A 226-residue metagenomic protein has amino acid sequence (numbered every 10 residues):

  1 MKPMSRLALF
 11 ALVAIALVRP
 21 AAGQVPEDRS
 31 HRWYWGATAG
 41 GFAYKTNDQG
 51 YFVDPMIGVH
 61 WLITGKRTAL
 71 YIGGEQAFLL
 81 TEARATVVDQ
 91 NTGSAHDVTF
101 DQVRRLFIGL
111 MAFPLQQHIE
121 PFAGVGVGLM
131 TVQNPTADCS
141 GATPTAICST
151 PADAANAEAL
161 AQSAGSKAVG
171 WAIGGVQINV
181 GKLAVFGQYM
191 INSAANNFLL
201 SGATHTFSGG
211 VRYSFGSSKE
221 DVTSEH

Functional and structural regions predicted by a protein language model:
R19, G23-K66, R212, G216-S218 (+1 more regions): Short glycine/proline- and aromatic-enriched beta-strand/turn motifs that initiate or cap beta-hairpins
E27-W35, K66-L70, Q117-A123, G181-L183 (+1 more regions): Outer-envelope beta-barrel architecture signal
H31-W33, Y51-I57, F100-L106, I119 (+2 more regions): Residues that define the transmembrane beta-barrel architecture of outer-membrane proteins
W35-A39, I72-G74, I108, P121-V125 (+3 more regions): Membrane-embedded beta-strand positions of outer-membrane beta-barrel proteins
A39-N47, L79-T86, L129-N134, M190-F198 (+1 more regions): Sequence/structural signature of outer-membrane beta-barrel proteins
A43-N47, N91-V98, A155-Q162, A194-L199: Extracellular loop and loop/strand-boundary signature of outer-membrane beta-barrel proteins
P55-A142, S214-F215: Gram-negative (and chloroplast) outer-membrane scaffold detector with strong preference for beta-barrel transmembrane
I178, A203-H226: Outer-membrane beta-barrel "beta-signal"
